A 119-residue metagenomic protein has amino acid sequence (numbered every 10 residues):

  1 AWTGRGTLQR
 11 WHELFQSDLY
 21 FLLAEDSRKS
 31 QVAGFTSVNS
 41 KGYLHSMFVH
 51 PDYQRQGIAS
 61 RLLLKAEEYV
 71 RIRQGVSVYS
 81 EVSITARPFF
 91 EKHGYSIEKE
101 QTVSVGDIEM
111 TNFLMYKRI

Functional and structural regions predicted by a protein language model:
A1-R10: Conserved GNAT-fold acetyl-CoA-binding loop/helix
Q9-L23, Y43: A short helix-loop-beta-strand connector motif used in the catalytic cores of GNAT acetyltransferases and, in some
D18-G34, N39: Conserved beta-hairpin
L22, V76, E81-R87, H93 (+1 more regions): C-terminal "cap" of GNAT-fold acetyltransferases
V32, I97-K99: Residue-level detector of beta-propeller blades
N39-D52: Conserved acetyl-CoA binding element of GNAT-fold acetyltransferases
V49, R55-E68: Conserved acetyl-CoA-binding loop-helix of GNAT-fold acetyltransferases
